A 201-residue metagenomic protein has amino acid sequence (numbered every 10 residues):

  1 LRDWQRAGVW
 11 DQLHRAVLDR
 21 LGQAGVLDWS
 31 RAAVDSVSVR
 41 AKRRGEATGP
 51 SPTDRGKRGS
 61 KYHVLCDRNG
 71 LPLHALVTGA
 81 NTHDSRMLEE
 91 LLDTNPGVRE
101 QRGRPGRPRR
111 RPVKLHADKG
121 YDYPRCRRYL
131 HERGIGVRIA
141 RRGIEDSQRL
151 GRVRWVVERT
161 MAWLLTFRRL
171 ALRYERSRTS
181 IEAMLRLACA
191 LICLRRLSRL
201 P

Functional and structural regions predicted by a protein language model:
L1-P201: Short alpha-helical elements
